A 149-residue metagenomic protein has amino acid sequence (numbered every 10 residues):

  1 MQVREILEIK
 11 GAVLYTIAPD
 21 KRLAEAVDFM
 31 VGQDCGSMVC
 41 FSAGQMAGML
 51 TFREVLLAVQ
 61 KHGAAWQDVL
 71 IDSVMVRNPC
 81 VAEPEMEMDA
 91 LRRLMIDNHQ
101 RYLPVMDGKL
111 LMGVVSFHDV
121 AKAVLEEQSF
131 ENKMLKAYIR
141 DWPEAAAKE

Functional and structural regions predicted by a protein language model:
M1-A12, T51-I96, F117-E149: Tandem CBS (Bateman) regulatory domains
T16-D34, F41, V81-H99, M106: The conserved cystathionine-beta-synthase
K21-G32, K61-V74, K109: Short, charge-rich amphipathic segments
M30-Q33, M38-E54, M95, L103-V120: A glycine-centered beta-loop-beta connector
